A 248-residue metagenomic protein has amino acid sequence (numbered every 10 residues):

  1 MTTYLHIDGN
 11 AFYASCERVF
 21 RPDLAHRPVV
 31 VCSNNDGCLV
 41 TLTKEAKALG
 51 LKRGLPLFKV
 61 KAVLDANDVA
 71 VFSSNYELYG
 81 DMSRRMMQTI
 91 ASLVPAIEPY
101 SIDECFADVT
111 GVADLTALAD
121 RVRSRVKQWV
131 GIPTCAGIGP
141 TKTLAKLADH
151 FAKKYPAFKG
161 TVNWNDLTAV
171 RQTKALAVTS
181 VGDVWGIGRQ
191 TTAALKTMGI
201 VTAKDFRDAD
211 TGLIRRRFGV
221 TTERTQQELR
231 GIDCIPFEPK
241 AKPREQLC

Functional and structural regions predicted by a protein language model:
M1-I102, F106, V112, L229: Residues that scaffold, gate, or flank divalent-cation-dependent active/transport sites
C16-R18, T41-K44, L144-A152, T197 (+1 more regions): Short acidic, glycine/serine/threonine-rich loops at helix termini
R85, T89-L93, R121-V130, A194 (+2 more regions): Generic non-transmembrane alpha-helical segments
Y100-E104, G139-K142, K242: Short Gly/Ser/Thr- and Asp/Glu-enriched loop/turn motifs at secondary-structure junctions
L115-G182: Long, highly charged, low-complexity intrinsically disordered interaction regions that mediate electrostatic DNA/RNA
D183, T191-C248: DNA-contacting surface of Y-family translesion DNA polymerases
